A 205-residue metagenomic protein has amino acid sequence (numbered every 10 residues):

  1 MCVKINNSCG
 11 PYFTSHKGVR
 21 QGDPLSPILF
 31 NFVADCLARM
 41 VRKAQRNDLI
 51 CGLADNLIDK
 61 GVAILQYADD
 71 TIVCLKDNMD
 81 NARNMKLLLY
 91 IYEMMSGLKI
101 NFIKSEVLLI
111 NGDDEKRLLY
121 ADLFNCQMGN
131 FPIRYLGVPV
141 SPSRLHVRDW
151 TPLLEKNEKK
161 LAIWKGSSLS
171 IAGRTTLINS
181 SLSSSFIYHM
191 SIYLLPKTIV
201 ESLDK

Functional and structural regions predicted by a protein language model:
M1-K205: Nucleotidyl polymerases of mobile genetic elements and RNA viruses
